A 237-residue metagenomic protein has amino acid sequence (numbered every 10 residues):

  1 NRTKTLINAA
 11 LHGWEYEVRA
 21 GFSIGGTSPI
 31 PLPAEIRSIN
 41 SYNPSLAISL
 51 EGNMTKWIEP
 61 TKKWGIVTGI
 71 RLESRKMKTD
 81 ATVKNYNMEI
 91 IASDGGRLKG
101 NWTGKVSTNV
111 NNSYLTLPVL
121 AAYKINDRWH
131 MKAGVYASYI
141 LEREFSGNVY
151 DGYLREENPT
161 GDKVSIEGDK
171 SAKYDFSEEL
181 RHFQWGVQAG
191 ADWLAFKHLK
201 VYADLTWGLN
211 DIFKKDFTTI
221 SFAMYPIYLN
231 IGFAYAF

Functional and structural regions predicted by a protein language model:
N1-L11: Cleavable N-terminal export/targeting peptides
L11, T55-T61, N126, F196-H198: Outer-membrane beta-barrel channels and translocator barrels
V18-I24, T68-S74, A133-Y139, V187-A189 (+2 more regions): Transmembrane beta-barrel strands of outer-membrane/channel proteins
G26-S45, R75-N112, I140-Q184, Q188 (+1 more regions): Extracellular/periplasm-exposed beta-strand and loop segments of Gram-negative cell-envelope proteins, dominated by
E51-T55, P118-L120, G190, G232-A234: Outer-membrane beta-barrel architecture
W57, G65, Y114-T160: Detector for outer-membrane/organellar transmembrane beta-barrel domains, recognizing the amphipathic beta-strand
K62-I66, R128-M131, K197-A203: Repeated loop/turn-to-beta-strand initiation elements of outer-membrane beta-barrel proteins
W193-L194, Y225-F237: Outer-membrane beta-barrel "beta-signal"
